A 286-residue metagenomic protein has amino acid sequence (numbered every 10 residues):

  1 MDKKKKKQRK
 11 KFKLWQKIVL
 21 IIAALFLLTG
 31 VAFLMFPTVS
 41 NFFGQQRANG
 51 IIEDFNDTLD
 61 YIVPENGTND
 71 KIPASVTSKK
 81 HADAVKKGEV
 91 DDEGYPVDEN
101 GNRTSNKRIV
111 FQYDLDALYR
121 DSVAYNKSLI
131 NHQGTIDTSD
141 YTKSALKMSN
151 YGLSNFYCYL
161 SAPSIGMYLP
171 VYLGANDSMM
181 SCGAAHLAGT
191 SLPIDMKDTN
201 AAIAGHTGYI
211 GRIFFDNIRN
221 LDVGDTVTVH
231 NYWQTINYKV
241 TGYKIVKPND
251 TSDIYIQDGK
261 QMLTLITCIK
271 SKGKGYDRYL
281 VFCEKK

Functional and structural regions predicted by a protein language model:
M1-W15: N-terminal Lys/Arg-rich, disordered targeting/topogenic segments
Q16-K286: Solvent-exposed, non-transmembrane regions of membrane-associated and secreted proteins
